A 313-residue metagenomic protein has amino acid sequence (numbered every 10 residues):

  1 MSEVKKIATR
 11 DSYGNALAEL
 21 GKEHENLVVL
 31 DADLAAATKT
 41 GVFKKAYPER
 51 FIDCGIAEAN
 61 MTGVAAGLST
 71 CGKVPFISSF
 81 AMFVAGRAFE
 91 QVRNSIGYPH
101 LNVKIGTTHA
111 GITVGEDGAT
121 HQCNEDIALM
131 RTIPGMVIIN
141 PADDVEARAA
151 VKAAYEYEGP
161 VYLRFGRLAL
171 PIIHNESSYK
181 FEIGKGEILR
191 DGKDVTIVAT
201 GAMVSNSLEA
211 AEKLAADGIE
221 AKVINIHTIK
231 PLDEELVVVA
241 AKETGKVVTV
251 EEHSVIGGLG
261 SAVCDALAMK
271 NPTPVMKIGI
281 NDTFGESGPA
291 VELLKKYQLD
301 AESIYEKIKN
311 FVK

Functional and structural regions predicted by a protein language model:
M1-R164, A169: Thiamine diphosphate
D11, E23-N26, L34-G41, K45 (+2 more regions): Thiamine diphosphate
